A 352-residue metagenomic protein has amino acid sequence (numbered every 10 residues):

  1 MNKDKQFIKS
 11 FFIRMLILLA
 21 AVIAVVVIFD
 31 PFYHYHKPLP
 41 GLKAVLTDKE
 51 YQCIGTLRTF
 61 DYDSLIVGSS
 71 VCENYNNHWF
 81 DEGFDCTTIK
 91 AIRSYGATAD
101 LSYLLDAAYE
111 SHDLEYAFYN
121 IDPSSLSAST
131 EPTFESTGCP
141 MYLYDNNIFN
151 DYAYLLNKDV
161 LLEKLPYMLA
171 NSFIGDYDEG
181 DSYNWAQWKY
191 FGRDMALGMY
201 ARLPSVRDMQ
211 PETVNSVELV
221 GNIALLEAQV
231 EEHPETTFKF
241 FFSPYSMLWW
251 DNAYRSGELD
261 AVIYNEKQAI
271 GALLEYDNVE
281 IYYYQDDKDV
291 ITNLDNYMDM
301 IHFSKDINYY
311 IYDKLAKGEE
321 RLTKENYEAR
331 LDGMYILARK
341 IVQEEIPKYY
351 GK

Functional and structural regions predicted by a protein language model:
F12-P31: Hydrophobic membrane-insertion alpha-helices, especially the h-region of bacterial N-terminal signal peptides
F29-K90, G96-A107: Membrane/wall-proximal cationic-aromatic binding patches
D61-D63, C86, D113-Y116, H233-F238 (+1 more regions): Loop/turn elements at helix/coil->beta-strand transitions in domains of secreted/extracellular proteins
V71-D151: Membrane-embedded segments
N74-Y75, S125-T130, S246-D251, V290-N293: Short catalytic/ligand-binding loop motif for oxyanion handling, primarily in non-cytosolic enzymes, centered on
N120-I121, T130, F134-E232, E328-K352: Secreted/periplasmic serine-hydrolase-like ester/acetyl group-modifying domain
D194-Y276: Conserved, well-ordered alpha-helix/loop/beta-strand core segments that scaffold catalytic motifs
K267-K352: C-terminal regions of proteins
